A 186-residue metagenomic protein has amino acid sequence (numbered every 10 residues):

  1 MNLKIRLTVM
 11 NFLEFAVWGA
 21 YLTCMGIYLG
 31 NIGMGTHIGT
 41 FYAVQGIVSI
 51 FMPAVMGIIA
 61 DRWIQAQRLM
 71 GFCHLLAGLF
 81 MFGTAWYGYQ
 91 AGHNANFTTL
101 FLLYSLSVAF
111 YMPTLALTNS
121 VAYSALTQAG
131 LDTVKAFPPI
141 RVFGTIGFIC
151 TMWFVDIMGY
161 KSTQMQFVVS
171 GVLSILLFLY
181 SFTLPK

Functional and structural regions predicted by a protein language model:
M1-I50: Helix-loop boundary and gating motifs at the non-cytosolic
I5, M34-Q45, K135-T145, Q164-V168: Loop-to-transmembrane helix entry
G46-A54, T145-I149: Residue-level signature of mid-helix packing/kink "hotspots" within the transmembrane helices of 12-pass Major
F51-Q65, V155-Y160: Helix-to-loop junctions at the C-terminal end of transmembrane segments in multipass secondary transporters
D61-L75: Cytoplasmic membrane-interface "Motif A"-like loop-to-helix N-cap segments of 12-TM Major Facilitator Superfamily
L75-N94: C-terminal ends and interior cores of transmembrane alpha-helices in multi-pass membrane transporters/permeases
L103-F143: Cytoplasmic helix-loop-helix junction between adjacent transmembrane helices in 12-TM secondary transporters
T151, M165-T183: Symmetry-related core transmembrane helices of the 12-TM Major Facilitator Superfamily/SLC fold
